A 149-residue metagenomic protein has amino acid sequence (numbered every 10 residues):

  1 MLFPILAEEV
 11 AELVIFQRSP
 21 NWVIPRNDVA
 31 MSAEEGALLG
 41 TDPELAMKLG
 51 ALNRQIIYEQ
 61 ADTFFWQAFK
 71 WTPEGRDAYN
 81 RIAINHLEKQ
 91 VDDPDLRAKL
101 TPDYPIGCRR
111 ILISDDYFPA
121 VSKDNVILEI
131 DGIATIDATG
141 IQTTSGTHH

Functional and structural regions predicted by a protein language model:
M1-N85, K89: Rossmann-like dinucleotide-binding core of oxidoreductases
P4, E8-S19, P73-H149: Flavin (primarily FAD) cofactor-binding/catalytic cores of flavoenzymes
